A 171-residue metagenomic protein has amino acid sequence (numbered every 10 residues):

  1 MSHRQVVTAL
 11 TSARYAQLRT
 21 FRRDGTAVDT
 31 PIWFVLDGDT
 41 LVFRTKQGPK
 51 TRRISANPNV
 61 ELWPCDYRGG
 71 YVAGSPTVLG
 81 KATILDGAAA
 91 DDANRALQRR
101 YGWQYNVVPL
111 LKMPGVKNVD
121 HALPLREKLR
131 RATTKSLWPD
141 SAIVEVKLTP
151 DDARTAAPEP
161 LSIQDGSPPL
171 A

Functional and structural regions predicted by a protein language model:
M1-Q17, S162-A171: Extreme N-terminal tail/first-helix region
A13-Q47, I54, E61-C65, G74-V78: Short beta-strand segments
Y15, P139-E145: Short hydrophobic/aromatic beta-strand or adjacent loop that forms the aromatic wall/cage of a ligand/substrate-binding
Q47-R126, K147-D152, P168: Short, structured beta-strand-loop surface elements
A132-W138: Short, exposed beta-strand-loop hairpins at the edges of beta-sheets in extracellular/periplasmic proteins
L148-S162: A hydrophobic membrane-anchoring alpha-helix module
